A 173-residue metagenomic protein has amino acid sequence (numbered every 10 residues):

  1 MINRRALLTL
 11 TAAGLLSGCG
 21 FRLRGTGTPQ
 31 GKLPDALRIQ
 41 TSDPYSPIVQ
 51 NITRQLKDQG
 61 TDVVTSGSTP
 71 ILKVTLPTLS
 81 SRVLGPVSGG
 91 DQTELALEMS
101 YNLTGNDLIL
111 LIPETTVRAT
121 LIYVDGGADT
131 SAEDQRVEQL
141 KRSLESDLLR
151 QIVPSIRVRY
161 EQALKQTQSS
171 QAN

Functional and structural regions predicted by a protein language model:
I2-L56, E161-N173: A structural "domain/chain start" motif
Q30-K32, G67, L110: A generic structural signal for short, non-catalytic loop/turn and secondary-structure boundary residues
L56-G60, L103-D107, Q151-Y160: Sec/Tat-exported extracytoplasmic proteins
T61-P70: Short acidic low-complexity segments
I71-T116, T120-E138: Surface-exposed short loop/turn segments
S131-N173: C-terminal/domain-edge helix-coil "capping" segments
